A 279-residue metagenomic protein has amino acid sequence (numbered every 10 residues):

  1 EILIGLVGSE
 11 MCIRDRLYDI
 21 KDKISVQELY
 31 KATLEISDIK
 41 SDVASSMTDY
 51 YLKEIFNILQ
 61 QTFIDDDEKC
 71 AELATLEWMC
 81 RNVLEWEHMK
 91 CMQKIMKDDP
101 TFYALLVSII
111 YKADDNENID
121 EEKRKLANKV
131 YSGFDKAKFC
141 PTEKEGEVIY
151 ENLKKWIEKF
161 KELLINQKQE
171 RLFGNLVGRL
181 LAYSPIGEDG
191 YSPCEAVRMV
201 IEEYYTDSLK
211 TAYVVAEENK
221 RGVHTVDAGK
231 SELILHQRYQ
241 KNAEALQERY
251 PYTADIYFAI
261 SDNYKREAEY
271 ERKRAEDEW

Functional and structural regions predicted by a protein language model:
E1-G8, I13-D15: Single conserved hydrophobic/aromatic residue that forms the stacking wall/gate of nucleotide- or nucleobase-binding
D22-Y30, E35-W279: Terminal alpha-helical segments
